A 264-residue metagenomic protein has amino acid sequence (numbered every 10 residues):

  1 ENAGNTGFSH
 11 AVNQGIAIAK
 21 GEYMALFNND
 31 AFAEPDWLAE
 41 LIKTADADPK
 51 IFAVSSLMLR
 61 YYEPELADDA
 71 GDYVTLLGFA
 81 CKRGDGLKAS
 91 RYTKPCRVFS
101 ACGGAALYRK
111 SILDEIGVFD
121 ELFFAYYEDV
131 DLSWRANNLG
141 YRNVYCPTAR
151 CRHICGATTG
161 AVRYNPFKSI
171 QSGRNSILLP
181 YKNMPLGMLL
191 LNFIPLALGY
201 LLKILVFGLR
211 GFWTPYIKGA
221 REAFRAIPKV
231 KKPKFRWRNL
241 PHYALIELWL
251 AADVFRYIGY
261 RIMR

Functional and structural regions predicted by a protein language model:
N2, A53-Y61, R83, C146 (+1 more regions): Short glycine/serine/threonine-enriched helix-capping/active-site loop that flanks the nucleotide-sugar donor pocket
N2-A19, N29: Glycine-rich, basic loop-to-helix element that forms the pyrophosphate-binding segment of sugar-nucleotide handling
F8, F27, F32-W37, Y108 (+2 more regions): Hydrophobic/aromatic residue at the end of a short beta strand that borders the catalytic acidic motif
M24: Short aromatic/hydrophobic "clamp" motif used to bind/position activated sugar donors
A31-V74: Conserved donor NDP-sugar-binding/catalytic core segment of glycosyltransferases
L41, F99-R150, I154: A short, conserved alpha-helix in the catalytic core of glycosyltransferases
A67, F79, L87-S111, V130-L132 (+1 more regions): A recurrent flexible, glycine/aromatic-enriched loop bordering the glycosyltransferase active site that acts as
N143-D253, Y257: Active-site-adjacent helix/loop segment of glycosyltransferases that harbors family-specific signature motifs
